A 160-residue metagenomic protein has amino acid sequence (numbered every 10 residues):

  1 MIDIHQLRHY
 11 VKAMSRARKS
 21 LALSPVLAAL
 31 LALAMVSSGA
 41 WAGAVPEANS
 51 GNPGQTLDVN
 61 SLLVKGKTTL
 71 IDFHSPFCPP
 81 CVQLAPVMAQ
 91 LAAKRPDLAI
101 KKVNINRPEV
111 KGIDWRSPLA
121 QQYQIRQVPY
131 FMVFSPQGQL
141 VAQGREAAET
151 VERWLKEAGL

Functional and structural regions predicted by a protein language model:
L7, V11-L27: Bacterial N-terminal signal peptides that target proteins for export
P25-V36: Bacterial N-terminal signal peptides
S38-N60: N-terminal "domain-start" segment that seeds a small globular fold
V64-P76: Short active-site neighborhood of thiol/selenol oxidoreductases, capturing the structured segment around
F73, P96-D114: Thiol-based oxidoreductase modules, predominantly thioredoxin-like and allied folds used for disulfide exchange
C78-C81, F131: The canonical Cys-X-X-Cys-His
V82-R95: Typically the conserved alpha-helix immediately C-terminal to a functionally engaged Cys/Sec in thioredoxin-like
Q127-L160: Non-catalytic, surface beta->alpha helical segment in thiol-disulfide oxidoreductase systems
